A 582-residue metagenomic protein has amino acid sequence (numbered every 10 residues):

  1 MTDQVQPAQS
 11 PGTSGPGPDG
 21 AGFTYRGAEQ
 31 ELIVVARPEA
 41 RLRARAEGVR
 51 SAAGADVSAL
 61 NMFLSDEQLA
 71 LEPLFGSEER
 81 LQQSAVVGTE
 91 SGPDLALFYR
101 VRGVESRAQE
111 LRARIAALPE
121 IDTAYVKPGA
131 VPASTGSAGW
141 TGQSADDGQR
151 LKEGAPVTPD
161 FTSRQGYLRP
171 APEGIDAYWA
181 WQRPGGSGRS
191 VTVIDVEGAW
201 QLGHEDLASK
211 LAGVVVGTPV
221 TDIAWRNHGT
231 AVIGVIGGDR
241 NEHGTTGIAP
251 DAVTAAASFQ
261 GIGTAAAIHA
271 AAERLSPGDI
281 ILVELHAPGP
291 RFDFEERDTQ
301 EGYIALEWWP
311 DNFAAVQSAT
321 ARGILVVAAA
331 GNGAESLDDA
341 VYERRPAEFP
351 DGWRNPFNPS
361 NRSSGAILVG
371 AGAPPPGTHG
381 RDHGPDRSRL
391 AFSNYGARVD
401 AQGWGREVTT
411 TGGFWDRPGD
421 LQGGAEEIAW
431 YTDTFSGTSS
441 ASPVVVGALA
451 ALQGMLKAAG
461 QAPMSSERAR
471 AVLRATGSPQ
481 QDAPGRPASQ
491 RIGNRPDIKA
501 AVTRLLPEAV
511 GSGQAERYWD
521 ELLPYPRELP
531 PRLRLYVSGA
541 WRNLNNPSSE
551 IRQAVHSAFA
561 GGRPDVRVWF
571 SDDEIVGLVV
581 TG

Functional and structural regions predicted by a protein language model:
M1-T89, E120-Q143, D176, A459: Autoinhibitory N-terminal propeptides
D3-A8, L81-F98, A113-V191, H204-D206 (+1 more regions): Protease zymogen maturation seam
Q6-G22, R107, R150-D195, V216-W225 (+5 more regions): N-terminal domain-start motif of subtilase-like serine proteases
Y178, V191, G198, K210-E307 (+6 more regions): Subtilisin-like peptidase catalytic core
V196, E205-L207, A212-G213, P374-S439: Catalytic-core environment of secreted peptidases
V232, G278-G412, R474-G477: Catalytic-core segments of hydrolase enzymes
A257-F259, G405-R491: Hydrolase catalytic cores
E273-L285, G365-L368, G454-V510: C-terminal subdomain of the subtilisin-like protease fold in secreted/lumenal serine endopeptidases
